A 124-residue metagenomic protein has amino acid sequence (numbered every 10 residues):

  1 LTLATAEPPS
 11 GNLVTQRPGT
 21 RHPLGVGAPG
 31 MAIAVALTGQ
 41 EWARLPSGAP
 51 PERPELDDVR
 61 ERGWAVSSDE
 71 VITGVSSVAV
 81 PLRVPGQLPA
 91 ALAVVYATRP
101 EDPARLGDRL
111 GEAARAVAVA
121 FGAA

Functional and structural regions predicted by a protein language model:
L1-E7, Q40, R105-A124: Intrinsically disordered, low-complexity terminal regulatory regions
A4-T73: Short, solvent-exposed recognition segments
T15-T20, V26-G30, L92, D102-A104 (+1 more regions): Glycine-rich loops and low-complexity Gly/Arg-rich segments that provide flexible linkers or classic glycine-based
V26-P29, R44, L82-G86, A120: Alpha-helix boundary/capping detector
G48-A118: Extended hydrophobic
